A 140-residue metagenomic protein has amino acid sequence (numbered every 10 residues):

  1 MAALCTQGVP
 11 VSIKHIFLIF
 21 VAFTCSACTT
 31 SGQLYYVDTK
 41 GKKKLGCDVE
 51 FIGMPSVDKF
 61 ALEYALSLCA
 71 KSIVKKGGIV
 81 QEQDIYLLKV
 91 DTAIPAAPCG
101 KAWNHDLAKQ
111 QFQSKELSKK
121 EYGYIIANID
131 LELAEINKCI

Functional and structural regions predicted by a protein language model:
M1, V21-T24, K43, A65 (+2 more regions): Secretory pathway export signals and precursors
M1-T30: Sec-dependent bacterial lipoprotein signal peptides
L4, T24-A27, G46, L68 (+2 more regions): The N-terminal extracellular segments of secreted preproproteins, especially immediately downstream of signal
A27-K42: Bacterial Sec signal peptide processing site at the extreme N-terminus
K43-P55: Acidic/histidine-rich, surface-exposed loop or edge segments in extracytoplasmic proteins
K59-I140: Intrinsically disordered, glycine/charged-rich N-terminal periplasmic/extracytoplasmic linker segments that lie
